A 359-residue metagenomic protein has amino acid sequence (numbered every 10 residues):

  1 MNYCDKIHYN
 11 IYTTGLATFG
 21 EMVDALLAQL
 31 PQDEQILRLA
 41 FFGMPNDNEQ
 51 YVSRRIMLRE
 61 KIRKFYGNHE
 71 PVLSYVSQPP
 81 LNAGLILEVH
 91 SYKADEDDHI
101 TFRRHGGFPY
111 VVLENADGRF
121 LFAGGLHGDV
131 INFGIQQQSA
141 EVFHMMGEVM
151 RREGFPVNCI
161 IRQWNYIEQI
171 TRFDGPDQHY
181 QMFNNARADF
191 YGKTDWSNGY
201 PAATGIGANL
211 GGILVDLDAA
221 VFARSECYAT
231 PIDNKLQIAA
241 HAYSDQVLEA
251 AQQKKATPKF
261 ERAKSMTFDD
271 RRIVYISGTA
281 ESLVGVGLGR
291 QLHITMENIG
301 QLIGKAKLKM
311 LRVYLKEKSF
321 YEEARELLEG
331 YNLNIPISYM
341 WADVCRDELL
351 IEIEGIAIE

Functional and structural regions predicted by a protein language model:
M1-W164, Q169-Q301, K305-E359: N-terminal presequence-like segments and the immediate start of the first folded domain
